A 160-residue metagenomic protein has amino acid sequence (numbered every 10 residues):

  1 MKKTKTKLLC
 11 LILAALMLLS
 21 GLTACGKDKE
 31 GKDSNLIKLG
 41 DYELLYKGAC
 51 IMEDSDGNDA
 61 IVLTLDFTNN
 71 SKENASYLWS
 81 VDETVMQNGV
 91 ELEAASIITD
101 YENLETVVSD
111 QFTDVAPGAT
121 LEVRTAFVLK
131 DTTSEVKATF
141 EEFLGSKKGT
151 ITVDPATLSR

Functional and structural regions predicted by a protein language model:
M1-I12: Bacterial N-terminal signal peptides that target proteins for export
S20-A24: C-terminal motif of bacterial Sec signal peptides marking the signal peptidase cleavage site
K29-G57: Low-complexity, acidic Ser/Thr/Pro/Gly-rich terminal tails and inter-domain linkers that flank the onset of structured
K32, D110-Q111, R124: A structural connector/turn signal
S55, T68-A119: The feature marks short-to-medium sequence segments in extracytoplasmic or secretory-pathway proteins
I61-N69: Short, well-ordered beta-strand segments enriched in hydrophobic/aromatic residues
L121-V153: Short, surface-exposed ligand- or partner-binding patches at beta-edge/loop junctions that are enriched in aromatics
S159-R160: Short, solvent-exposed mixed-charge patches
